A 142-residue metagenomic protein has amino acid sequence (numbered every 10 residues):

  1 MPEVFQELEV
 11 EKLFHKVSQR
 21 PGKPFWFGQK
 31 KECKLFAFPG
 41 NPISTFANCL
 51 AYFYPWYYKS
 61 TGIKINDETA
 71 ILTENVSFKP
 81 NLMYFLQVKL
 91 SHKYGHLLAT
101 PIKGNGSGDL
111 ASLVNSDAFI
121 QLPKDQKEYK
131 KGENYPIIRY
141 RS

Functional and structural regions predicted by a protein language model:
V4-S142: Flexible glycine/proline-rich
